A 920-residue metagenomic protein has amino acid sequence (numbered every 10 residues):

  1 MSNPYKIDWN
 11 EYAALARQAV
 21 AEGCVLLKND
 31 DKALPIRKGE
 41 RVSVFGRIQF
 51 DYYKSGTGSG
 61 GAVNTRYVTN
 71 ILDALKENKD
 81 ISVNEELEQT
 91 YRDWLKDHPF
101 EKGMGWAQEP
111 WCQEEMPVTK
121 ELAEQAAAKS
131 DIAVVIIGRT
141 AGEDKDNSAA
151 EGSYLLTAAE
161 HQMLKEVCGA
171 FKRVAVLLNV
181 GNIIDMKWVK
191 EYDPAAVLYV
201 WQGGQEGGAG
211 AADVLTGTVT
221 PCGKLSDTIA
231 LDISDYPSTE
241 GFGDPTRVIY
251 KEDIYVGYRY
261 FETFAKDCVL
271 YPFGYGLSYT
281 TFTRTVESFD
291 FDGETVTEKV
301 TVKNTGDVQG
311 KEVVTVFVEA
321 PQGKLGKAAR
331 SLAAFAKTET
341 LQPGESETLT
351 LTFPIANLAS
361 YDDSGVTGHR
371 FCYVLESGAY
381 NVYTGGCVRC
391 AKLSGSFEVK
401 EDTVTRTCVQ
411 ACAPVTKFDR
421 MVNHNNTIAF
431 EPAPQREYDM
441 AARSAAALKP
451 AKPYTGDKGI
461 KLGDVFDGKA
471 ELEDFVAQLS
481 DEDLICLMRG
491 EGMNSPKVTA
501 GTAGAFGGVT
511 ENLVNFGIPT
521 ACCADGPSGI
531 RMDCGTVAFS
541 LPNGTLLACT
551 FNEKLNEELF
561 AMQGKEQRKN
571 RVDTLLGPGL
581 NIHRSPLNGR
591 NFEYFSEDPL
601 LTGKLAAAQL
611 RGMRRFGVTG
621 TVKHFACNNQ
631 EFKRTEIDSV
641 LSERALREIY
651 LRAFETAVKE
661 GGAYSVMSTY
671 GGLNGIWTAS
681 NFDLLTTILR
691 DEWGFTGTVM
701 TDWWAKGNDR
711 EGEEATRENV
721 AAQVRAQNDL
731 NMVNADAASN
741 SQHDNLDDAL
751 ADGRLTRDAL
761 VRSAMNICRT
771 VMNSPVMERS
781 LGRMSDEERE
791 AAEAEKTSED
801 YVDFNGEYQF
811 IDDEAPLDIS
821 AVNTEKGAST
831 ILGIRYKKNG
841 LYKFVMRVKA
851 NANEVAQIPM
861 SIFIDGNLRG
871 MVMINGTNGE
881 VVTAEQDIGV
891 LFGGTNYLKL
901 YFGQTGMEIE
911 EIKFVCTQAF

Functional and structural regions predicted by a protein language model:
M1-C390, T407-V845, P859-Q904, E911-F920: Glycoside hydrolase catalytic-domain context in secreted enzymes
N304, A850-A852: Extracellular acidic, Ser/Thr/Pro-rich low-complexity tracts
C390-C408: Short beta-strand elements
